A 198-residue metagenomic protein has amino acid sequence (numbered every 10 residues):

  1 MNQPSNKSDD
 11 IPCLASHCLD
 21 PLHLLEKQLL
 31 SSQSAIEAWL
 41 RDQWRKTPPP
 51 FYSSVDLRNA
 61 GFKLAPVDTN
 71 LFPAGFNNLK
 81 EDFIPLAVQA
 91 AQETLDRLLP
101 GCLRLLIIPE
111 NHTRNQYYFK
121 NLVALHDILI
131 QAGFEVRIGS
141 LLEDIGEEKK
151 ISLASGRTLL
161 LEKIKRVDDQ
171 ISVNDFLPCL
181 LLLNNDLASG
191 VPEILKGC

Functional and structural regions predicted by a protein language model:
M1-C198: Preference for protein termini
